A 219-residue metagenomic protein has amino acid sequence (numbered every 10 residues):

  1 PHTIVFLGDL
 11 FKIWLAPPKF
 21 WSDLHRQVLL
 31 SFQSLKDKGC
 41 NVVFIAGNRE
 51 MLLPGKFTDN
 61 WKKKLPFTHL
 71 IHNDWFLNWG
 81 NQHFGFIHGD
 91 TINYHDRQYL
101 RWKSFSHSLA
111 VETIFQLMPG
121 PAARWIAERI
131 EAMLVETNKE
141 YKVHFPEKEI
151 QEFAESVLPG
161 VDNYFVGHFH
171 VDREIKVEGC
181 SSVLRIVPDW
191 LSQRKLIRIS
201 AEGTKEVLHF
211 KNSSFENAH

Functional and structural regions predicted by a protein language model:
P1-H2, K36-I45, H88, P119-A123 (+2 more regions): Short low-complexity stretches enriched in small and charged residues
P1-W79: Core catalytic region of metal-dependent phosphoesterases/phosphodiesterases, especially metallo-beta-lactamase-like
S31-F32, C40, W102-S104, V111-E112 (+1 more regions): Short, charged/polar low-complexity linear motifs in solvent-exposed/disordered segments
Q33, M133, F153-S156: Membrane-proximal helix-turn-helix segments that form the acceptor-binding/catalytic region of lipid-linked
N60-F67, H72, H83-G85, D90 (+2 more regions): Conserved beta-sheet core of the metallophosphoesterase superfamily
I87-E149: Active-site-proximal loop/helix segment associated with metal-binding centers of metalloenzymes
N212-S214: A structural signal for the main folded, soluble domain(s) of proteins
E216-H219: C-terminal regulatory/interaction regions
